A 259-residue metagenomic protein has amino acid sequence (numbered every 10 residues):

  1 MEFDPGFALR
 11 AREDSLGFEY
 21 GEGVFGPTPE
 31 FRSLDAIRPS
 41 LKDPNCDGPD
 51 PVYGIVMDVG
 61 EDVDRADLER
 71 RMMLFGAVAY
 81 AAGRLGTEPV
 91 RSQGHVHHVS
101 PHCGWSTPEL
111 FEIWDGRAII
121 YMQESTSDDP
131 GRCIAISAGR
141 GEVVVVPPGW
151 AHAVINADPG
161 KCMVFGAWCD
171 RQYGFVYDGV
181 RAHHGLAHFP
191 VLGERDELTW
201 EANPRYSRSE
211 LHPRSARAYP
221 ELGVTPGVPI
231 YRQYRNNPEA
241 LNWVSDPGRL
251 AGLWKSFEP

Functional and structural regions predicted by a protein language model:
M1-A138, I155-P259: Active-site region of the double-stranded beta-helix
I119, E142-V144, P148-A153: Histidine-centered metal-chelating micro-motifs
